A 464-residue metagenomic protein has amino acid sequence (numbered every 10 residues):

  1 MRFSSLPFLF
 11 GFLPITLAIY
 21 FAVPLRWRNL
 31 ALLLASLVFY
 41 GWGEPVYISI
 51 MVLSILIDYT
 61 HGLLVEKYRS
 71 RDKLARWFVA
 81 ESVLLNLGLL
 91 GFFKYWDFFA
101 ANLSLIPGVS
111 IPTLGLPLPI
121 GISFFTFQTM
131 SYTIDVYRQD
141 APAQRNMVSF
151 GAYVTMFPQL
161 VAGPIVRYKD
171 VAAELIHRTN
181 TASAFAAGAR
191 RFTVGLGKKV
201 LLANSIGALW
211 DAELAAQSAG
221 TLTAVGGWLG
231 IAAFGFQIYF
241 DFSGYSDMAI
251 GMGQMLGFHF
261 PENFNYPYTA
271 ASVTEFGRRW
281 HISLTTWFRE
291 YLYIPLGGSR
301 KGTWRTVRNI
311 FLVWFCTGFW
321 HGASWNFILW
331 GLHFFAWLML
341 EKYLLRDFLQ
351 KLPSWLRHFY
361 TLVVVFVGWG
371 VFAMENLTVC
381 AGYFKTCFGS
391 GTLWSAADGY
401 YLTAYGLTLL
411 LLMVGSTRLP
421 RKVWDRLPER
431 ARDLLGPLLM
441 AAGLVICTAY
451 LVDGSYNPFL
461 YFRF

Functional and structural regions predicted by a protein language model:
M1-R463: Membrane-embedded transmembrane alpha-helical bundles that form the catalytic cores of multi-pass lipid-modifying
